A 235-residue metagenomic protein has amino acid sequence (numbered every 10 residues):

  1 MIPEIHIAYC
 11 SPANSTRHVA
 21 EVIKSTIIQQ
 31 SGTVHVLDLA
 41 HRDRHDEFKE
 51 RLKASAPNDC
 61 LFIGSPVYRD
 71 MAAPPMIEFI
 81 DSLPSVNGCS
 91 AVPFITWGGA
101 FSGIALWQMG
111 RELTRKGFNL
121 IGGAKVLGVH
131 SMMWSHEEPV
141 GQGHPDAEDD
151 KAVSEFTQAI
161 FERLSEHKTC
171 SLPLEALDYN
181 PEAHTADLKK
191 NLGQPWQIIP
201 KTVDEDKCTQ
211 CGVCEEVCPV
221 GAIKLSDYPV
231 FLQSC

Functional and structural regions predicted by a protein language model:
I2-H6, S11-V19, I23-H41, R51-G193: FMN-binding flavodoxin-like domain, especially the glycine-rich phosphate-binding loop
A186-Q210, E215-C235: Ferredoxin-like iron-sulfur electron-transfer modules
